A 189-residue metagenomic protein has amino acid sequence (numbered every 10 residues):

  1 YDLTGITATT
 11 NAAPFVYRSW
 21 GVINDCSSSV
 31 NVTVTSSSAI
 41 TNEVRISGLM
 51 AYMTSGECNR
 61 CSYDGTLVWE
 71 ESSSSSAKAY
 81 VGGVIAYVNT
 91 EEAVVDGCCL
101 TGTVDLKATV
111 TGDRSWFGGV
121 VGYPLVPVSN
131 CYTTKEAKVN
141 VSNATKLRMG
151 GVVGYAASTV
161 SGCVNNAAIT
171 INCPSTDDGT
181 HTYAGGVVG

Functional and structural regions predicted by a protein language model:
Y1-G189: Predominantly extracellular/luminal carbohydrate-interaction, adhesion, and secreted-enzyme modules that are
